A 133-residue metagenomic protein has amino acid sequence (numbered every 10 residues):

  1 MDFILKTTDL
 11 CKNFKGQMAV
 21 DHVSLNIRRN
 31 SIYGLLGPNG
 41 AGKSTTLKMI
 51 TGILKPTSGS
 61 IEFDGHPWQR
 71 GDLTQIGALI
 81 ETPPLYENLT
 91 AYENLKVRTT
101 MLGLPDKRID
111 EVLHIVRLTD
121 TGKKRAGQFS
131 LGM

Functional and structural regions predicted by a protein language model:
Q17-M18, R70: Short coil-to-beta microelement around the adenine-binding A-loop and adjacent beta1/P-loop entry of ABC ATPase
I27, G59-T74: Conserved ABC transporter NBD signature motif
P38-G42: Walker A (P-loop) phosphate-binding loop of ABC-type ATPase nucleotide-binding domains
T51: Helix-to-loop junction immediately C-terminal to a conserved catalytic motif
D72, P105, G122-A126: Signature (C-motif/LSGGQ) region and adjacent switch/coupling loops of ABC-type ATPase nucleotide-binding domains
K96, T100, D106-T121: Conserved ABC ATPase "signature" region
